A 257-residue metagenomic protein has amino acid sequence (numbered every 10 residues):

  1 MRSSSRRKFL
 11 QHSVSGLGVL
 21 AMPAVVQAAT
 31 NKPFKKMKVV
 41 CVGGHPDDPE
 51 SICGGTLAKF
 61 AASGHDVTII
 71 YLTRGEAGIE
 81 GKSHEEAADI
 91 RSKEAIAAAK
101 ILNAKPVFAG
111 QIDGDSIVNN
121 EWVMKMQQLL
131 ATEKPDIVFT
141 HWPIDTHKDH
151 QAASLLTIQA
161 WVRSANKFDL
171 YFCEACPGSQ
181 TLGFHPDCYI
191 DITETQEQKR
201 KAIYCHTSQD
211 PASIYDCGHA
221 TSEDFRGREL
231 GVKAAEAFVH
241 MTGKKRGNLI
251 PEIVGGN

Functional and structural regions predicted by a protein language model:
M1-S4: N-terminal secretory signal peptides
R6-M22, A28-E133, V162-R163, K167 (+1 more regions): Active-site rim/loop-helix segments in enzyme catalytic domains that contact anionic ligands
L10-G18, A28-V42, I117-N257: Metal-dependent de-N-acetylase/amidase catalytic core
